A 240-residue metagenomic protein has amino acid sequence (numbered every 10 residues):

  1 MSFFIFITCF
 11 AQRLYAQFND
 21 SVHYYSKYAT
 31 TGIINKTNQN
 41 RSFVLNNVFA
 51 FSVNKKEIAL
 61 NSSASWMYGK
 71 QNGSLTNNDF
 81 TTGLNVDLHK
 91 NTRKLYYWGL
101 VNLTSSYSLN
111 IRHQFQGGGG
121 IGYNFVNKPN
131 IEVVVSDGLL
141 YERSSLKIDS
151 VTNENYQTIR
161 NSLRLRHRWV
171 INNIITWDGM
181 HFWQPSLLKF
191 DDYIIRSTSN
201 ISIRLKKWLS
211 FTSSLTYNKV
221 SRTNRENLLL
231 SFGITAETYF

Functional and structural regions predicted by a protein language model:
Y15-N61: Short glycine/proline- and aromatic-enriched beta-strand/turn motifs that initiate or cap beta-hairpins
T30-I34, S62-Y68, G99-L103, G119 (+5 more regions): Transmembrane beta-barrel strands of outer-membrane/channel proteins
I34-F43, K70-N77, S105-H113, P185-I194 (+1 more regions): Solvent-exposed loop/turn segments connecting transmembrane beta-strands in outer-membrane beta-barrel proteins
N47-F49, T82-V86, G119, L163-L165 (+3 more regions): Membrane-embedded beta-strands of outer-membrane beta-barrel proteins, especially the hydrophobic/small aromatic
F51-K55, L88-K90, Y123-F125, H167-W169 (+3 more regions): Residue-level signature of outer-membrane beta-barrel architecture
K56-S62, T92-Y97, P129-V133, W169-W177 (+1 more regions): Repeated loop/turn-to-beta-strand initiation elements of outer-membrane beta-barrel proteins
S63-S65, N72-R160, R164: Outer-membrane pore/translocation modules
L228-F240: Outer-membrane beta-barrel "beta-signal"
